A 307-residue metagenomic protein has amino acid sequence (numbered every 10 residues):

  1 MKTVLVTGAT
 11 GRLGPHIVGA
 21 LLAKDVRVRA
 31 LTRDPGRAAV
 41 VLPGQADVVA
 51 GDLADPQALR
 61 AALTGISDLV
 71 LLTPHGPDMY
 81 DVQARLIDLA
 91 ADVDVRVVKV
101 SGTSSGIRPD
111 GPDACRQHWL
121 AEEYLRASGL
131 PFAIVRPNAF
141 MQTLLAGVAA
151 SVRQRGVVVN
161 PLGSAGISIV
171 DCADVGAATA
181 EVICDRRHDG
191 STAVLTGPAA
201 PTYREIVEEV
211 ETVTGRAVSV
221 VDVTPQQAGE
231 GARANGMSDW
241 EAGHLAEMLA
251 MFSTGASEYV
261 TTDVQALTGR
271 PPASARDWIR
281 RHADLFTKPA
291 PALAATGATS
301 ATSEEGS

Functional and structural regions predicted by a protein language model:
K2-P43, A54-Q57, A61-S67, H75-A84 (+5 more regions): Oxidoreductase cofactor-interface core, primarily capturing Rossmann-like NAD(P)-dependent enzymes
T7, L72, G269: Residues lining the SAM
G51: Cofactor-binding loops of NAD(P)H-dependent oxidoreductases, dominated by short-chain dehydrogenase/reductases
T214, Q226-S307: A hydrophobic C-terminal alpha-helical subdomain
